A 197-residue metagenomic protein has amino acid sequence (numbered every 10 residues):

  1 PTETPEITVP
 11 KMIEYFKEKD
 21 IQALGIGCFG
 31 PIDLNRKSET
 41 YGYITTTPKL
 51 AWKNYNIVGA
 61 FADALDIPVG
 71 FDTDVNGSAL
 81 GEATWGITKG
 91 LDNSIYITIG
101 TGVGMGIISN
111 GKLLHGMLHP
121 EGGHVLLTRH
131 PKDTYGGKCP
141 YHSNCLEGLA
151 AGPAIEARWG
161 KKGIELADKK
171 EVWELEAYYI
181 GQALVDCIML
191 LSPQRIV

Functional and structural regions predicted by a protein language model:
P1-G25, P31-Y41, G59-V69, G81-N93 (+3 more regions): ATP-binding/phosphotransfer module of carbohydrate and carboxylate kinases, centering on a glycine-rich
T4, A51-Y55: N-terminal beta-alpha supersecondary unit
S38-W52: A charged helix-plus-loop insertion that forms the helical arch/lid used to bind and gate nucleic-acid substrates
D74, G100: Active-site glycine-centered loops adjacent to acidic/histidine catalytic or metal-binding residues that shape
G77: Short, glycine/acidic-enriched loop or turn micro-motifs at the edges of active sites
I95-I97: Conserved beta-strand elements of the Class I
L118-D133: A short, polar/charged loop-to-alpha-helix boundary motif
